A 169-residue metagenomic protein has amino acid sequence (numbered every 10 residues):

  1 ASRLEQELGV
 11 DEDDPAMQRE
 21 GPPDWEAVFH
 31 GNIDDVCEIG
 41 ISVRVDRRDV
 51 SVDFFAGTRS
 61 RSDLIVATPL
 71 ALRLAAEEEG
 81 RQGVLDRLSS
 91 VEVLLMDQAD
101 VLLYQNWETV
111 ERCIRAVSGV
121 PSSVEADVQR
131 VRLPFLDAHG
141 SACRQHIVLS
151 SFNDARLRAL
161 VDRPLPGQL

Functional and structural regions predicted by a protein language model:
S2-D35, S122-H139: Short mixed-charge
V28-D34, V45-I65: Conserved motor-coupling elements within RecA-like helicase/translocase cores
G31-I33, A56-S60, V84-L88, D137-S141: Conserved catalytic network of the ASCE P-loop NTPase/AAA+ motor domain
V36-E38, R61-I65, S90-V93, A142-I147: Loop/turn-to-beta-strand initiation segments
I39-D49, P69-A71: Conserved helicase motor
S62-V128: SF2 helicase catalytic motif II
A67-A71, V148-N153: A short beta-strand-to-loop transition that corresponds to the Sensor-1 phosphate-sensing loop of AAA+ P-loop ATPases
H139-Q145, D154-L169: Interdomain hinge/linker at the junction between the two RecA-like core domains of SF2 helicases
